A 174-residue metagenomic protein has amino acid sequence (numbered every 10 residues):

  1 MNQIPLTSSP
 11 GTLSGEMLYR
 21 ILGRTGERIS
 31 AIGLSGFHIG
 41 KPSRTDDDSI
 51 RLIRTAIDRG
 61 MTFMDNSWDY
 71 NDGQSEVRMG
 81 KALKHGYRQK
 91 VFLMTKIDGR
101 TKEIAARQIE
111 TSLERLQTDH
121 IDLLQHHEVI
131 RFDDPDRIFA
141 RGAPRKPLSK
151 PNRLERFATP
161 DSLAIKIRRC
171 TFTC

Functional and structural regions predicted by a protein language model:
M1-K90, P147-R153: N-terminal binding-site loop/beta-alpha segment at the start of enzyme catalytic domains that lines or forms
R28, G33, F92-M94, D98-R100 (+2 more regions): A generic structural signal for ordered secondary structure
L34, N66, T95, L123-H126 (+1 more regions): Conserved beta-strand positions
S43, R100-C174: Glycine/proline-rich, positively charged, aromatic-decorated active-site loop/lid region on the catalytic face
D65-D69, T95-K102: Short gly/ser-rich anion-binding loops that grip negatively charged ligand groups
A82, L93, I138-F139: Alpha-helix boundary/capping detector
K90-F92, A158-T159: Proline-centered loop/turn at the N-terminus of a beta-strand
